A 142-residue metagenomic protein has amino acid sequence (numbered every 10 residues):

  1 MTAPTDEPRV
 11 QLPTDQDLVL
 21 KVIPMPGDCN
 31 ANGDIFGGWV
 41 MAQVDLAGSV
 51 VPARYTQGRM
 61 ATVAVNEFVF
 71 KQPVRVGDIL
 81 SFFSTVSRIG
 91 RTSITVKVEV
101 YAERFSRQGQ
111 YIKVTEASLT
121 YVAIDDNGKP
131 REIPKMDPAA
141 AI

Functional and structural regions predicted by a protein language model:
T2-G37, R54: Catalytic strand-loop segment that frames the active site of acyl-thioester-processing enzymes
A3-P4, P8, T14, L18-L20 (+2 more regions): HotDog/MaoC-like acyl-thioester-processing domains
A31-D34, A53, Q72-P73, G109-Y111: Short histidine-centered beta-strand/loop micro-motifs that create catalytic or ligand/metal-coordination sites
G38-G58: Active-site helix/loop of acyl-thioester processing domains in fatty-acid/polyketide metabolism, spanning hotdog-fold
Q57-P73: Small beta-barrel nucleic-acid-binding modules, principally OB-folds
